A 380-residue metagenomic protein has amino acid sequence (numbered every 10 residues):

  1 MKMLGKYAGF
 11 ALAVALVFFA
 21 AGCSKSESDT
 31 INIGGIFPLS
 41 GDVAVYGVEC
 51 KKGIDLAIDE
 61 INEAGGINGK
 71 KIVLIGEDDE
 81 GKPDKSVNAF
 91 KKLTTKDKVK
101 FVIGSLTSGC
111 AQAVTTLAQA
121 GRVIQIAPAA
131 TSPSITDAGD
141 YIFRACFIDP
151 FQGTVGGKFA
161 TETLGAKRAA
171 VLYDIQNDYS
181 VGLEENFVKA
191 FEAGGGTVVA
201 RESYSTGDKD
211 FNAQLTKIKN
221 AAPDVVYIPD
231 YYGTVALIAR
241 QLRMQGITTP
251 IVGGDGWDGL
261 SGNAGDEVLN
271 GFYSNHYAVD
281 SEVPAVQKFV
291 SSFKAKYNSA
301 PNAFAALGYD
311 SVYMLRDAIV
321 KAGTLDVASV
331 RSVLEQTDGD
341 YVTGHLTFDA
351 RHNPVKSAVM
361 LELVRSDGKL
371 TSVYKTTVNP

Functional and structural regions predicted by a protein language model:
M1-N32, E63, T377-P380: Short, low-complexity disordered leader/linker segments with a strong preference for bacterial N-terminal type II
K25-S26, V45-K52, A64-T136, Y204-F211 (+2 more regions): Beta-alpha junction/loop-to-helix N-cap segments that form part of ligand/metal-binding clefts
I31-G53, E77-D84, L106-T107, L172-V181 (+2 more regions): Extracytoplasmic "Venus flytrap"
S86, A145-R168, V181-L183, D210-N212 (+4 more regions): Hydrophobic alpha-helical segments within soluble ligand-binding/sensing domains
I142-S203, V225, L315: An alpha-beta-alpha
L183-S274: Extracellular/periplasmic bilobed ligand-binding domains
A239-Y309, L363-V364, L370-N379: Extracellular/periplasmic periplasmic-binding protein-like sensory domains
K296-A305, R316-L370: Segments of small-molecule ligand-sensing domains
